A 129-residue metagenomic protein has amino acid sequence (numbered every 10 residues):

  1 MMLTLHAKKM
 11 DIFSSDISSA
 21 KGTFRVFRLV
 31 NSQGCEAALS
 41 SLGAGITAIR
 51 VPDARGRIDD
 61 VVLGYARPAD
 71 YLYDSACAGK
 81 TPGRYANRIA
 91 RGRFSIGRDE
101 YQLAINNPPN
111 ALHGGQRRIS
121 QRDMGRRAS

Functional and structural regions predicted by a protein language model:
M2-S129: Surface-exposed acidic/polar loop and edge beta-strand patches at domain peripheries
